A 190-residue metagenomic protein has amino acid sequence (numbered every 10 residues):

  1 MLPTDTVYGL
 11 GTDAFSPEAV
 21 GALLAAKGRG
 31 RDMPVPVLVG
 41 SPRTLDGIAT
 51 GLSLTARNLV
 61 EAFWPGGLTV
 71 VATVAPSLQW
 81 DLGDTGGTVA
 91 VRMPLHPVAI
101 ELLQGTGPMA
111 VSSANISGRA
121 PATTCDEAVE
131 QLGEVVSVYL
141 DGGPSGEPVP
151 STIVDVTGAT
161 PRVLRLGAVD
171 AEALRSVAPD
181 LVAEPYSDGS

Functional and structural regions predicted by a protein language model:
M1-S190: Active-site-adjacent structural elements in enzyme catalytic cores
